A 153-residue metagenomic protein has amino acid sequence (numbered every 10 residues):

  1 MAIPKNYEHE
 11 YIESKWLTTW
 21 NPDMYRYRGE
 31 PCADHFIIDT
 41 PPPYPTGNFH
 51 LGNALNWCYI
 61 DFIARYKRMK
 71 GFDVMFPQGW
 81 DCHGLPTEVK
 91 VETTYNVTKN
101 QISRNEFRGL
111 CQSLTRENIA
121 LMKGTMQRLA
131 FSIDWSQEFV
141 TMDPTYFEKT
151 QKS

Functional and structural regions predicted by a protein language model:
M1-S153: N-terminal, positively charged nucleic-acid-binding surface of large information/translation enzymes
